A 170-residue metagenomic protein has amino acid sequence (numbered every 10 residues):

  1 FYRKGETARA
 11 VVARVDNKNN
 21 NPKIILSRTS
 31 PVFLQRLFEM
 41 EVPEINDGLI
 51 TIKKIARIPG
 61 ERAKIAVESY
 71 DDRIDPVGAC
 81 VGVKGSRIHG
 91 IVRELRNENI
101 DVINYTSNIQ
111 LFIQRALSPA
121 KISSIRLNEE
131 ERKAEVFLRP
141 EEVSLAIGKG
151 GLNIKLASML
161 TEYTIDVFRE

Functional and structural regions predicted by a protein language model:
F1-E170: RNA-contacting regions in translation and RNA-metabolism proteins, encompassing KH/S1 modules where present
